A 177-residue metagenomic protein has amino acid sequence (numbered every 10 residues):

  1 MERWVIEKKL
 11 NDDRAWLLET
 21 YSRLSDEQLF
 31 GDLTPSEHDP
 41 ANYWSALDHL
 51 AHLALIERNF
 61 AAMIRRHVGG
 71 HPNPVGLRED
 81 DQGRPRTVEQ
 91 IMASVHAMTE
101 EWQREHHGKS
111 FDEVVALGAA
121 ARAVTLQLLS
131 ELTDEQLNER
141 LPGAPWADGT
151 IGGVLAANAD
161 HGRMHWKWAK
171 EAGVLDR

Functional and structural regions predicted by a protein language model:
M1-W16, T20: Extreme N-terminal tail/first-helix region
V5, K9, H52, L117 (+1 more regions): Short, contiguous, pocket-lining structural segments that sit at or immediately flank catalytic/ligand-binding sites
K9, R104-A120: A short, structured beta-strand-centered segment in the mid-to-C-terminal lobe of catalytic cores from group-transfer
D12, W16, L117-A120, V124: Charged, amphipathic alpha-helical oligomerization/scaffolding segments
D12, W16, Q28-H38: Charge-rich, low-complexity N-terminal segments
L24-L29, S110, T133: Residues that cap or delimit alpha-helices
D32-A93, A123-R177: Short, contiguous alpha-helical
E37-H38, A97-H106: A short small-residue
